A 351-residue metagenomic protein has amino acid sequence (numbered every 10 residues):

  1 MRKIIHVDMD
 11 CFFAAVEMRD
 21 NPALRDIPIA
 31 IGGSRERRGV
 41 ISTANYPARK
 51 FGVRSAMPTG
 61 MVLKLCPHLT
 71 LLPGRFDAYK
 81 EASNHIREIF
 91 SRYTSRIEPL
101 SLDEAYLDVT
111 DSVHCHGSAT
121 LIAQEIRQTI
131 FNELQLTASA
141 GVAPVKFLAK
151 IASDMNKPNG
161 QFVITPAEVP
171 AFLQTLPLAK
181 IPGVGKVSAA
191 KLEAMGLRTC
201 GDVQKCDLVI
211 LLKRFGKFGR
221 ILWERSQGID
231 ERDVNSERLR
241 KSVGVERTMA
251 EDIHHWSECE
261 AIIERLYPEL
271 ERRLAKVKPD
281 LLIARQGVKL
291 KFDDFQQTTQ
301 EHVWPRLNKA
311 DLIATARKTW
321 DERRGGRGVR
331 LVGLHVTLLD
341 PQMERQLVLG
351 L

Functional and structural regions predicted by a protein language model:
M1-R214, R220, V336, D340-L351: Gly/Gly-Pro- and Ser/Thr-rich, intrinsically disordered tail segments characteristic of DNA damage-repair and tolerance
H6, K180, S188-L331, L339-E344: DNA-contacting surface of Y-family translesion DNA polymerases
